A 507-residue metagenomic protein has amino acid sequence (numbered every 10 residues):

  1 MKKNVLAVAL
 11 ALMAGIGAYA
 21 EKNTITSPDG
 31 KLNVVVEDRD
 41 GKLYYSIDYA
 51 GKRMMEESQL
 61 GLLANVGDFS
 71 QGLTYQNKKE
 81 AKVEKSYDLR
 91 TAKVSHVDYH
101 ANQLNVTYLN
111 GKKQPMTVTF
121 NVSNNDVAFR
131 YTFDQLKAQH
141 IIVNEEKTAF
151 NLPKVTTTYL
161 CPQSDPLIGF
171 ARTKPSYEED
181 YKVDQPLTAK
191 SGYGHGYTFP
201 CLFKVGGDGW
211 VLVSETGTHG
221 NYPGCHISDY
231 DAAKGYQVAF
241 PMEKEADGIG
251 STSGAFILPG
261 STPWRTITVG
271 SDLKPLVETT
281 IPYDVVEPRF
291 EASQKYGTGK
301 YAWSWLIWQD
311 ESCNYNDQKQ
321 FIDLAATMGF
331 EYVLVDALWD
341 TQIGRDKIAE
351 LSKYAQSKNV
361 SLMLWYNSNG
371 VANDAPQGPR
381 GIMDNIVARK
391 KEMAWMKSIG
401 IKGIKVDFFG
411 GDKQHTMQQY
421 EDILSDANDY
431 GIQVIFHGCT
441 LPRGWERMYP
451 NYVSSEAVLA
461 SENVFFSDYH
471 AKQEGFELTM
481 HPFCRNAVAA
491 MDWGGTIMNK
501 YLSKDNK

Functional and structural regions predicted by a protein language model:
M1-K22: Bacterial Sec-dependent N-terminal signal peptides
Y19, E56-Q59, Q356, N428: Residue-level signal for alpha-helix termini/capping positions
K22-E278: N-terminal accessory beta-strand-rich subdomains and adjacent acidic, glycine-rich linkers that precede catalytic cores
K112-Q114, E331-V333, G400-V406: Short, surface-exposed connector motifs at secondary-structure boundaries
T117-V118, T252-A255, F321-I322, L351 (+2 more regions): Generic recognition of flexible, low-complexity loop/linker segments
K147, P200-L202, I322, S352 (+1 more regions): Short amphipathic alpha-helical segments and helix-helix/interface helices
S253, I257-M328, Y332: An acidic-aromatic substrate-binding cleft motif
A337-N506: Aromatic- and carboxylate-enriched substrate-binding clefts and catalytic-loop regions of carbohydrate-active enzymes
